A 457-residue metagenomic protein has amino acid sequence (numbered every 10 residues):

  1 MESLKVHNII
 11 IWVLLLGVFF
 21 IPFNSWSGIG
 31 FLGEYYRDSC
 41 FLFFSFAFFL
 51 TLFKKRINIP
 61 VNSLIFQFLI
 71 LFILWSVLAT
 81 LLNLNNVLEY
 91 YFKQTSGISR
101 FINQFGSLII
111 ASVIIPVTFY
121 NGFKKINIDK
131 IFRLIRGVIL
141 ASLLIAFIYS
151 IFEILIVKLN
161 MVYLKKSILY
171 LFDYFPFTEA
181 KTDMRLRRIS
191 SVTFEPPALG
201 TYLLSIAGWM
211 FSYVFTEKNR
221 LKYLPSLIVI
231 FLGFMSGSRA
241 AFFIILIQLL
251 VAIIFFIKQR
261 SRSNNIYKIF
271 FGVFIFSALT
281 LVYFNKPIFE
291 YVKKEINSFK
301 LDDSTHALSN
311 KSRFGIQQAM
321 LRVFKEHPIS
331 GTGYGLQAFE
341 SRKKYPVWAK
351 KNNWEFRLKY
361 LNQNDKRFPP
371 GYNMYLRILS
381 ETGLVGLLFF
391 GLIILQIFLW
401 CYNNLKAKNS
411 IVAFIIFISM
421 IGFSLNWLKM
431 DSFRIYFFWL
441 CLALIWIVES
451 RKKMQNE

Functional and structural regions predicted by a protein language model:
E2, F41-R56, L204-F215, V385-L405: Hydrophobic, aromatic-rich transmembrane alpha-helices and their immediate juxtamembrane boundary segments
I9-G28, F43-I114: N-terminal hydrophobic segments of proteins, predominantly signal-anchor/transmembrane helices of inner/organellar
W12, F43-S45, L249-L250, F390-I394 (+1 more regions): Transmembrane alpha-helices of multi-pass inner-membrane enzymes
P60-V61, I128-V138, N219-Y223, Q259-F274: Membrane-interfacial entry segments at the cytosolic side of transmembrane helices
I109-T118, F132-K258, Y283, I421 (+1 more regions): Alpha-helical transmembrane segments of multi-pass inner-membrane proteins
I148, I154-K158, F256-T305, R322-K325: A membrane-periplasm/extracellular boundary helix in multi-pass inner-membrane enzymes that assemble envelope glycans
N219-R220, L246, L250-K258, N265 (+2 more regions): Hydrophobic transmembrane alpha-helices and their immediate junctions
D303-Q318, E326, S330-T382: Long extracytoplasmic/lumenal interhelical loops at the membrane interface of multi-pass membrane proteins
